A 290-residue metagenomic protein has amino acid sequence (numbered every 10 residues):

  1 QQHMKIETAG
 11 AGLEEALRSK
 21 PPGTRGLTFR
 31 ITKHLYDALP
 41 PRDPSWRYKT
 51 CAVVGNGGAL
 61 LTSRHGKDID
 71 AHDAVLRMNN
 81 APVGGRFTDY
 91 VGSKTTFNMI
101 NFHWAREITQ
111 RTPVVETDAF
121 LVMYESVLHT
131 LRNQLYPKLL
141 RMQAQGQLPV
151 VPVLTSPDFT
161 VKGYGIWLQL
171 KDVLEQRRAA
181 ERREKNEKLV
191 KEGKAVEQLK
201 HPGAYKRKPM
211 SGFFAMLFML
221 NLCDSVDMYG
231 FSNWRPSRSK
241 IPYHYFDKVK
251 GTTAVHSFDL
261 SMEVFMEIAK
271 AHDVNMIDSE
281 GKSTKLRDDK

Functional and structural regions predicted by a protein language model:
Q1-K290: Metal-ion/cofactor- or nucleotide/acyl-coenzyme-handling active-site neighborhoods
